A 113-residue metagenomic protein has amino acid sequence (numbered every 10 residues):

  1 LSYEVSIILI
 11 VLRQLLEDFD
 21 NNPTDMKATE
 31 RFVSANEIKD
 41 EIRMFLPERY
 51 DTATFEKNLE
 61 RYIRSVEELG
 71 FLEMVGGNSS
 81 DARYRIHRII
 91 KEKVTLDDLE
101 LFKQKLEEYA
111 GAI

Functional and structural regions predicted by a protein language model:
L1-R31: Short basic alpha-helical hairpin corresponding to helix-turn-helix/winged-helix-like nucleic-acid-binding
N22-E30, R49-T54, M74-V75: Short acidic, glycine/proline-enriched loop segments that cap or flank alpha-helices
V33-P47: DNA-recognition alpha helix
E56-R64: Short, hydrophobic-biased segments on the C-terminal half of alpha helices that form "recognition helices"
I63, E67-N78: A short, conserved structural fragment
F71-L72, I86-I89: Phosphate-/nucleic-acid-contacting segments
S79-H87: Minor-groove-contacting beta-hairpin "wing" of winged helix-turn-helix DNA-binding domains
R88-I113: Short, amphipathic alpha-helical interaction segments positioned at domain boundaries
